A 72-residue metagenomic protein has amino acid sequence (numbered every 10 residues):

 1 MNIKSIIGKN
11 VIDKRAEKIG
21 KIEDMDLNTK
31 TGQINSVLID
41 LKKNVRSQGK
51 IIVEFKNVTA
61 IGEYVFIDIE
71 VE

Functional and structural regions predicted by a protein language model:
M1-E72: Peripheral interaction segments used for macromolecular assembly
